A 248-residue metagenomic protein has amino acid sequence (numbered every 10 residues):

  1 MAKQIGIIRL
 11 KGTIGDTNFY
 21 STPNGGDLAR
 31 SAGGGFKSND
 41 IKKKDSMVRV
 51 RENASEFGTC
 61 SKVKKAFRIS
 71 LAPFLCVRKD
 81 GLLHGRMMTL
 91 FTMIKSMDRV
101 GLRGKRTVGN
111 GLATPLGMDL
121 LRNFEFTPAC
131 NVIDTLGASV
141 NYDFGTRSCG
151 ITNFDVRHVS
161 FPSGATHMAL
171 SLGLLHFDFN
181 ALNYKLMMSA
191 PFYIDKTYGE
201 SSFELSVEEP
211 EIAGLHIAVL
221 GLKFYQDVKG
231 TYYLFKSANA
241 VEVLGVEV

Functional and structural regions predicted by a protein language model:
M1-A129: Long, polar/Ser/Thr-enriched low-complexity segments that form simple helices or flexible linkers at protein ends
K95-N239: Charged linear interaction tracts used for macromolecular binding and regulation
